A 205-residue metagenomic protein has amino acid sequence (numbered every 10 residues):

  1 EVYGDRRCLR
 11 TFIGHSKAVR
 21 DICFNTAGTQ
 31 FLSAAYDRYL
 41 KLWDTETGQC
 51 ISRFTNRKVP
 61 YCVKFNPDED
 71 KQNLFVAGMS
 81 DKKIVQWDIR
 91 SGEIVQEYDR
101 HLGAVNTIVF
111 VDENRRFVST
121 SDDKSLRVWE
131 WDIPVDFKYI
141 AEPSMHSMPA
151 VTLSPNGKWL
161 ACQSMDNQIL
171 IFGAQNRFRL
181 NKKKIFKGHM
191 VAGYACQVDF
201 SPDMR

Functional and structural regions predicted by a protein language model:
E1, L40-D44, V63, I84-D88 (+2 more regions): WD40-repeat beta-propellers
V2-R6, T47-Q49, S91-E93, L102 (+2 more regions): Short coil turn/linker residues within repeat-based beta-strand modules
R7-R10, Q49-S52, V95-Q96, F137-Y139 (+1 more regions): A structural motif specific to WD40 beta-propellers
C8, A18, A27, C50 (+10 more regions): WD40/WD-repeat beta-propeller blade-loop signature
I13-V19, F54-P60, D99-V105, A141-M148 (+1 more regions): WD40/WD-repeat beta-propeller blade N-cap
I22-G28, K64-Q72, V109-R115, T152-K158 (+1 more regions): Loop/turn segments within WD40 beta-propeller blades
A34-D37, A77-D81, T120-D123, Q163-D166: Conserved strand-to-loop turn within each blade of WD40 beta-propeller repeats
N176-R205: A surface-exposed beta-alpha-beta supersecondary segment
